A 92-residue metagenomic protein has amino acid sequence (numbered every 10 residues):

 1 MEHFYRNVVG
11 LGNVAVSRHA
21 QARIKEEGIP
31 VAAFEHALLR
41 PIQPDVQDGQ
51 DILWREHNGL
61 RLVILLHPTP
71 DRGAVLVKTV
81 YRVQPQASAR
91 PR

Functional and structural regions predicted by a protein language model:
M1-R92: Ribonuclease/tRNase effector modules and their secretory precursors
